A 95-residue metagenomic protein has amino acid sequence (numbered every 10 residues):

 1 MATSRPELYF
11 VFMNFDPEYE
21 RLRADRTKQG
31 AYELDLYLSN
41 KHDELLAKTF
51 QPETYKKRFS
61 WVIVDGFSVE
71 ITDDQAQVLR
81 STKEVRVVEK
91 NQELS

Functional and structural regions predicted by a protein language model:
M1-S95: Inhibitory N-terminal propeptides of secreted protease zymogens
